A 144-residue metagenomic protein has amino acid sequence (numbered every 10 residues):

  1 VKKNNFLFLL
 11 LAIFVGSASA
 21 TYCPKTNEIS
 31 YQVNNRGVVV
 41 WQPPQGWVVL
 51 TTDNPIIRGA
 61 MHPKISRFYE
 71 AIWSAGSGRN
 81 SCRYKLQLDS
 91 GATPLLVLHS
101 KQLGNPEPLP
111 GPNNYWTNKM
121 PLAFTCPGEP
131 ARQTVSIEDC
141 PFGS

Functional and structural regions predicted by a protein language model:
V1-L7: Bacterial N-terminal signal peptides that target proteins for export
L9-A12: Cleavable N-terminal signal peptides of Sec/SRP-targeted secreted and luminal proteins
V15-A18: N-terminal signal peptide c-region/cleavage motif recognized by signal peptidases
A20-N27: Cleaved targeting-peptide boundary
I29-R36, L88-S100, A131-C140, S144: Extracellular/mature segments of secreted proteins
V40-H99: Mature extracytoplasmic domains of secretory-pathway proteins
H99-E107: A short, sequence-level motif marking secondary-structure junctions
P106-S144: C-terminal partner/receptor-binding element of secreted or periplasmic proteins
